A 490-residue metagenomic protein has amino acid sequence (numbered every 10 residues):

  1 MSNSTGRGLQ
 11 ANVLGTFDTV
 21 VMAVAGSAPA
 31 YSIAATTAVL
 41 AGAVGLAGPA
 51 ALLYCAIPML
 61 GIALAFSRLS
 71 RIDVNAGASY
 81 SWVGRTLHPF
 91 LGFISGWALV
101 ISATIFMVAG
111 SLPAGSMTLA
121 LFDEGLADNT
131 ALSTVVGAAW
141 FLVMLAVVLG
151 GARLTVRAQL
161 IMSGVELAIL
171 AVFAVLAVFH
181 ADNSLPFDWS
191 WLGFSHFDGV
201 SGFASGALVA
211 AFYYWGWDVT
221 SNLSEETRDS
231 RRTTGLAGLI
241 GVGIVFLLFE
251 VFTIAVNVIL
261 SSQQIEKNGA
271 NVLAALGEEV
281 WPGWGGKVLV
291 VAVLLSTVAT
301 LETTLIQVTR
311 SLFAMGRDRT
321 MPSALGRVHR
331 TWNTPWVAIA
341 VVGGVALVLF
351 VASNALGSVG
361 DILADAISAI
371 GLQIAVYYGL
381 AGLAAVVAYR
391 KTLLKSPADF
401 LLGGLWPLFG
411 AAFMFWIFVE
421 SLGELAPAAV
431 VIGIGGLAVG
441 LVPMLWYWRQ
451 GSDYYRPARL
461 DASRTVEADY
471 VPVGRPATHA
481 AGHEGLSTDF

Functional and structural regions predicted by a protein language model:
M1-A38, G42-A47, M59-L60, L64 (+2 more regions): Membrane-interface "cap" regions at the ends of multi-pass membrane proteins
T5-G8, G48-P49, G125-L132, L160-V291: Helix-loop-helix junctions that connect adjacent transmembrane segments in multi-pass membrane transporters
Q10, L325-W332, A375-A426: C-terminal membrane-solvent junction of multi-pass transporters and transport-like membrane proteins
S32-T130, G241-V251, A429-L441: Extracellular loop-to-transmembrane helix junctions
T36, S368-I370, I374, L401-F490: A generic transmembrane alpha-helix motif of multi-pass inner-membrane proteins
N75, A98-P113, V219-T227, G283-S323 (+1 more regions): Membrane-helix boundary/coupling elements in multi-pass transport proteins
S81-V83, H88, A120-G125, L239-L305 (+1 more regions): TM-loop-TM module centered on a large, flexible mid-protein loop between adjacent transmembrane helices in multi-pass
L132-N183, G238-V242, Q373-V376, L402-F409 (+1 more regions): Membrane-interface loop-to-helix entry segments
